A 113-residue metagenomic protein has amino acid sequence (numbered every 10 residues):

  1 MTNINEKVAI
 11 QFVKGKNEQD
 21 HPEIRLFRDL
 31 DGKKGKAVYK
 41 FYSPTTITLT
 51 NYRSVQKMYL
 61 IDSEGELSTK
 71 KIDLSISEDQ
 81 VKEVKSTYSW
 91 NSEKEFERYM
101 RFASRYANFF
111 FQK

Functional and structural regions predicted by a protein language model:
T2-K85, W90-K113: Long, contiguous binding/interaction regions
